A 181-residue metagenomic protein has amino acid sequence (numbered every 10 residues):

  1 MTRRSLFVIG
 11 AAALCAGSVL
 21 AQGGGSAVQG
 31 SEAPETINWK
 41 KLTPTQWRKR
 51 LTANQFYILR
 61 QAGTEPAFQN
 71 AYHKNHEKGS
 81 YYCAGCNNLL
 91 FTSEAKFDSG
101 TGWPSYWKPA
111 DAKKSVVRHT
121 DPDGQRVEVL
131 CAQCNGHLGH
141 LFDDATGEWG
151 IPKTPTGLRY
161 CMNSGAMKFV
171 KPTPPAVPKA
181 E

Functional and structural regions predicted by a protein language model:
M1-A12: N-terminal secretory signal peptides and thylakoid transit peptides that target proteins across membranes
V8-I9, P34, K168: Intrinsically disordered, low-complexity segments enriched in polar/charged small residues
A21-N54: C-terminal segment of N-terminal export signals and the immediately downstream linker at the start of the mature
N38-W39, R48-R50, N54, I58-Y82 (+1 more regions): A short Gly-Trp-Pro
